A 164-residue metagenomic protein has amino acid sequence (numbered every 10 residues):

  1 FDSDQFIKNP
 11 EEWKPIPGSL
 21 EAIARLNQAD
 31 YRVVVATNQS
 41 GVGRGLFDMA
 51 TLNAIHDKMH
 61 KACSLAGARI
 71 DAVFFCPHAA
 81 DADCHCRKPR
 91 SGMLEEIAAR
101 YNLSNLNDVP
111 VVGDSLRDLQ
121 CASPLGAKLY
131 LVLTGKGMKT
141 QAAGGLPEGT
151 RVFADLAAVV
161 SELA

Functional and structural regions predicted by a protein language model:
F1-R32: Active-site neighborhood of HAD-like aspartate-dependent phosphohydrolases
A24-Q28, S64, S123: Anion (oxyanion) recognition and catalysis
T37, V73, R90, A122: Residue-level signal for inorganic ion chemistry
Q39-D83, E95-N105: Substrate-recognition/cap helix-loop segment adjacent to the acidic, metal-dependent catalytic center of Asp-based
R87-L119: Conserved Lys-Pro-Asp/Glu-containing loop-to-beta segment of HAD-superfamily phosphomonoesterases, centered on
P110-R151: Acidic, Mg2+-coordinating phosphoryl-transfer loop and its flanking beta/alpha structural elements, shared across
T150-A158: Short acidic-hydrophobic, aromatic-tinged amphipathic segments that line or gate anion-handling sites
